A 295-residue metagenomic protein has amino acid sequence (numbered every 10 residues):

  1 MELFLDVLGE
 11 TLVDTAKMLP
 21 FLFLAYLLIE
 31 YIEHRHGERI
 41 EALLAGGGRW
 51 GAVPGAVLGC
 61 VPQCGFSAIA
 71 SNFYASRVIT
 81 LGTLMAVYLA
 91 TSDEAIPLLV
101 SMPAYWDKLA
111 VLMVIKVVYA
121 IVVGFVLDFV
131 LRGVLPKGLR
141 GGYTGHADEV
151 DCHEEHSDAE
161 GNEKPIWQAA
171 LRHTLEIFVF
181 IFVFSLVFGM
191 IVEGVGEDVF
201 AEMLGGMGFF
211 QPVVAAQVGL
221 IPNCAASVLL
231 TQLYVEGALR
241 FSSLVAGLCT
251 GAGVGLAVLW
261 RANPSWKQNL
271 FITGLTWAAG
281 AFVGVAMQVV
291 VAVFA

Functional and structural regions predicted by a protein language model:
M1-Y31, E38, V111-G208, P212 (+1 more regions): Selected transmembrane alpha-helices and immediately adjacent juxtamembrane segments of polytopic inner-membrane
A25-I29, E41, G51, S67 (+1 more regions): Short amphipathic alpha-helical segments
H36, W260-A279: Interfacial loop-to-transmembrane junctions
R39-F66: Active-site-flanking structural segment that lines cofactor/substrate pockets
A45-G46, T83-Y88, L270-L275: Cytoplasmic-side transmembrane-helix entry/capping segments in multi-pass membrane proteins
L58-V114, V192-N263: Membrane-interfacial helix-loop connectors
